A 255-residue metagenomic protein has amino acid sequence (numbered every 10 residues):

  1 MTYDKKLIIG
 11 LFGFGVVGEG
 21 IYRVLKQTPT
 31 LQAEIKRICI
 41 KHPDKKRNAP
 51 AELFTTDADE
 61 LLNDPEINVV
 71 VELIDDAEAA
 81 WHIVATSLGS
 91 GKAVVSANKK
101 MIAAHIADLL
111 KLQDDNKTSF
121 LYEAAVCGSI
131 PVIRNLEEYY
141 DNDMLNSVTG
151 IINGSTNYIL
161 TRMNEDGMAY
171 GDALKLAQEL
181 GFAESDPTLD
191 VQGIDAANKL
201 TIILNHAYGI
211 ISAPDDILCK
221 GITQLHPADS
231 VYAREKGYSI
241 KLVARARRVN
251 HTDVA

Functional and structural regions predicted by a protein language model:
I8-R23: Glycine-rich adenosine-cofactor-binding loop
T28-N48: NAD(P)-binding Rossmann-fold cofactor-contacting core
K36, E52, N68: Conserved acidic residues
F54-T55, E72, V95-A97, F120-A124 (+2 more regions): General beta-strand structural signal in soluble alpha/beta enzymes
T56-A97: Rossmann-fold NAD(P) dinucleotide-binding segment
W81-T86, K99-E137: Rossmann-fold NAD(P)-binding glycine/threonine-rich loop
E138-L204: Conserved anion/nucleotide-ligand pocket segment
L174-A255: Substrate-binding/catalytic subdomain of NAD(P)-dependent oxidoreductase enzymes
